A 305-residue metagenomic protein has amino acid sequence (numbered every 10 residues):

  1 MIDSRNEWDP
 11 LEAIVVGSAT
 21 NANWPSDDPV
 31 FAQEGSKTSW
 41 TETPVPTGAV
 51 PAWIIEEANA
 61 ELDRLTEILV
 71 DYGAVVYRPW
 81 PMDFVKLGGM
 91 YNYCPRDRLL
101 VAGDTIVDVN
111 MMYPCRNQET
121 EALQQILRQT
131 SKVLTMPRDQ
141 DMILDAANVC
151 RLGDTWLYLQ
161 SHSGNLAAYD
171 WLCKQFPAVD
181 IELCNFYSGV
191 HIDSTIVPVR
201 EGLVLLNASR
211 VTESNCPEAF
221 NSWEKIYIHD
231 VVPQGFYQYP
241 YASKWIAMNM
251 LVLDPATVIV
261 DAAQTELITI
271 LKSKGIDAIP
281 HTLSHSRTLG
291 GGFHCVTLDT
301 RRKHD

Functional and structural regions predicted by a protein language model:
M1-D305: The feature marks the mature, well-folded catalytic cores of soluble enzymes
